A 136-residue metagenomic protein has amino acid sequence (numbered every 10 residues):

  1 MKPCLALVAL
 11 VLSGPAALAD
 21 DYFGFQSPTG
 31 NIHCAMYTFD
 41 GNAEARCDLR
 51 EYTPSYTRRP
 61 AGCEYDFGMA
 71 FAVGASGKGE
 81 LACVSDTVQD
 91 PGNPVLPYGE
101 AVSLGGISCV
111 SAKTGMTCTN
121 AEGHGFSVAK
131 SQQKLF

Functional and structural regions predicted by a protein language model:
P3-S13: Sec-dependent N-terminal signal peptides
P15-A19: Sec/Tat signal peptide C-region and signal peptidase I cleavage site
D20-N31, G99-S103, S108-V110: Extracellular glycan-recognition/adhesion modules and their associated mucin-like linkers
D21-G62: N-terminal secretory signal peptides
R46-L96, V128-F136: A low-complexity, Ser/Thr/Gly/Pro-enriched, surface-exposed linker/loop concept that marks segments flanking
S103-G105, H124-G125, Q132: Exposed, flexible binding/inhibitory loops of compact, secreted disulfide-stabilized domains
S108-V110, G115-S127: Short, exposed beta-strand-loop hairpins at the edges of beta-sheets in extracellular/periplasmic proteins
